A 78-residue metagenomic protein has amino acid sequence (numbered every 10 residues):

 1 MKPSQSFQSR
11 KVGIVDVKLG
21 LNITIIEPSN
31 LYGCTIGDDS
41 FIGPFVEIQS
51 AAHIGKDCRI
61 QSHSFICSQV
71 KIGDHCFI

Functional and structural regions predicted by a protein language model:
S6-I78: Structural signal for interior beta-strand "rungs" in well-ordered beta-sheet cores of soluble enzyme domains
